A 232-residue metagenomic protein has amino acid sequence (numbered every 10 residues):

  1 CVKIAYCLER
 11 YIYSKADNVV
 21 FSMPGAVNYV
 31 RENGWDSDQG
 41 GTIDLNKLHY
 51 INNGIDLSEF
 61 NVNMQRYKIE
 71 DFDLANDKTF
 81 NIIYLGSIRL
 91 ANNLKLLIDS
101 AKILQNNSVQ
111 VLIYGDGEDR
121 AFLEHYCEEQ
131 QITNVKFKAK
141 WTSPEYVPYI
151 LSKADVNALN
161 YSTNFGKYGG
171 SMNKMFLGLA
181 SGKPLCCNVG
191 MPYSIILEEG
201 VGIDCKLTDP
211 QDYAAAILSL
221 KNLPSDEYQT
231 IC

Functional and structural regions predicted by a protein language model:
V2-V19: Membrane-proximal helix-turn-helix segments that form the acceptor-binding/catalytic region of lipid-linked
G25, G54: Carbohydrate-associated surface elements
G34-Q39, N61-A75, N81, S225: A short helix/loop element that forms part of the nucleotide-sugar donor recognition site in Leloir-type
D73-A101, L112, C232: Conserved donor-binding/catalytic core segment of Leloir-type glycosyltransferases
T79, S108, L112-G115, A121-Y149: Nucleotide-activated donor-binding/catalytic signature segment of Leloir-type glycosyltransferases, i.e., the conserved
N92, W141-I150, N157-A180, C186-I195: Nucleotide-sugar-dependent
T133, L218-C232: Conserved donor-nucleotide binding/catalytic region of nucleotide-linked donor-dependent transferases
S194-S219: Change "using UDP/GDP/dTDP sugars" to "using nucleotide sugars
